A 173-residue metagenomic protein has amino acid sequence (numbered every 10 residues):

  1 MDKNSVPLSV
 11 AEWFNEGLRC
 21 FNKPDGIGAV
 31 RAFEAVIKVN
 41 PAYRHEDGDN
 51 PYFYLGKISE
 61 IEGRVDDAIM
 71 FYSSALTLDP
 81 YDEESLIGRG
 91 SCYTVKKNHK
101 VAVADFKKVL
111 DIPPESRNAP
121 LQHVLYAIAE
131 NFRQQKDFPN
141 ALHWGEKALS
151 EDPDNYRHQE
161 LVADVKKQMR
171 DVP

Functional and structural regions predicted by a protein language model:
L8-A42, K57-I61: Alpha-helical segment of the N-proximal tetratricopeptide repeat
N22-K23, I61, V95, A127 (+2 more regions): Register position in tetratricopeptide repeats
